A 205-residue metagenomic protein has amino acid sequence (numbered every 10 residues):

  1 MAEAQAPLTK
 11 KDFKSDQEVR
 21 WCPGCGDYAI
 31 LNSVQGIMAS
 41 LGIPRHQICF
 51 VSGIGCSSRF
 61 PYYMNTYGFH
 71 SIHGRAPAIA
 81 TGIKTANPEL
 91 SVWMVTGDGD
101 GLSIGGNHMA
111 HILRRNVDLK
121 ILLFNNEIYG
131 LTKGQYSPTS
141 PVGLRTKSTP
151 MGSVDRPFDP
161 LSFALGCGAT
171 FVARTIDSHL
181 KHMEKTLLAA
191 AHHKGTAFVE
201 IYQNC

Functional and structural regions predicted by a protein language model:
M1-P7: Basic/polar N-terminal segments that are highly enriched at the extreme N-terminus, encompassing both cleavable
P7, K11-I72: Active-site diphosphate/adenylate-binding microenvironment
F13-K14, P23, L41-R45, T85-P88 (+4 more regions): Solvent-exposed alpha-helices and their adjacent loops that cap or buttress functional pockets in soluble metabolic
W21-P23, M94-T96, F171-I176: Short catalytic-loop micro-motif centered on adjacent basic/acidic residues
G26, I30, R75-I79, R156-P160: Catalytic-loop motifs flanking and including active-site residues across diverse enzymes
I48, L90-V92, G195-A197, I201: Generic beta-sheet signal
C56-G130, E184: Thiamine diphosphate
I104-L119, F124, I128-C205: Glycine-rich ThDP/TPP pyrophosphate-binding loop and its adjacent helix/strand module within ThDP-dependent enzymes
